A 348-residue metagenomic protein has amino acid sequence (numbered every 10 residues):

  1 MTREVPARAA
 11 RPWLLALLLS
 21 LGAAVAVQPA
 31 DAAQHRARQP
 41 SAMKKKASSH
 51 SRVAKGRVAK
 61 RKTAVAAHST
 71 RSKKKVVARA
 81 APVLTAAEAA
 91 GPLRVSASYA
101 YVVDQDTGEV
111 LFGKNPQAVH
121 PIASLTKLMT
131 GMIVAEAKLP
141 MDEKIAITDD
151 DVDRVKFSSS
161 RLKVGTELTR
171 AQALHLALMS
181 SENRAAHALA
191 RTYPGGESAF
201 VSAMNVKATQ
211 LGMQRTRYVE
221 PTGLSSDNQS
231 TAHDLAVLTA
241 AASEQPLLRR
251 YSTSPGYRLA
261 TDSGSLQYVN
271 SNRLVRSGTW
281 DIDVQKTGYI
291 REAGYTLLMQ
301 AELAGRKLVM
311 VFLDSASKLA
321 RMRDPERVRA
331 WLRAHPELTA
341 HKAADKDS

Functional and structural regions predicted by a protein language model:
M1-P6, A33-H35: N-terminal acidic, proline/glycine-rich, low-complexity intrinsically disordered segments
R3-L15: Bacterial N-terminal signal peptides that target proteins for export
A9-P12, L128, A301, K307: Hydrophobic alpha-helical segments, especially transmembrane helices and their immediate juxtamembrane helical caps
W13-A24: Bacterial N-terminal signal peptides
D31-K44, S48-H50, K55, K60 (+3 more regions): Penicillin-recognizing serine hydrolase domain
V58, A64, H68-V77: Extended low-complexity intrinsically disordered regions
K73-H233, T239-P246, L303: Active-site-adjacent loops and short helices of periplasmic peptidoglycan-processing enzymes
